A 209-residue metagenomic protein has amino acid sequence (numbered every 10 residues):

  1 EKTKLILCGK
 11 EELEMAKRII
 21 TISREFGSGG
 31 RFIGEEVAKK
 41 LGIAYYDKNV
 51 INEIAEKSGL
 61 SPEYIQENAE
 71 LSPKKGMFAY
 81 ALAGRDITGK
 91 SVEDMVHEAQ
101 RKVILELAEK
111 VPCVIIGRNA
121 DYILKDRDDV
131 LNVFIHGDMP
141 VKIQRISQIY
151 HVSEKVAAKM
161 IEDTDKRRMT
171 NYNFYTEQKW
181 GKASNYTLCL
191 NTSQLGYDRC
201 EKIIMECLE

Functional and structural regions predicted by a protein language model:
E1-E14: Short, Lys/Arg-enriched N-terminal segments with co-localized hydrophobic residues within the first ~10-30 amino acids
A16-R24, V111: Pre-Walker A (Motif I) flank of P-loop NTPase domains
I22-E35: Glycine-rich phosphate-binding P-loop
A44-A55: Short beta-strand-centered segment that lines the nucleotide-binding/catalytic pocket of NTP-utilizing
A55-P112: ATP-dependent small-molecule kinase phosphotransfer cores that center on conserved nucleotide phosphate-binding segments
P73-Y80, S153-D198: Small-molecule kinase domains that catalyze NTP-dependent phosphoryl transfer to phosphate-bearing small molecules
R101, Y197-M205: Short, amphipathic alpha-helical "lid/cap" segments that border enzyme active or binding sites
D126-Q148, E154-E162: Conserved phosphate-donor/acceptor-positioning beta-strand/loop module used by diverse small-molecule
